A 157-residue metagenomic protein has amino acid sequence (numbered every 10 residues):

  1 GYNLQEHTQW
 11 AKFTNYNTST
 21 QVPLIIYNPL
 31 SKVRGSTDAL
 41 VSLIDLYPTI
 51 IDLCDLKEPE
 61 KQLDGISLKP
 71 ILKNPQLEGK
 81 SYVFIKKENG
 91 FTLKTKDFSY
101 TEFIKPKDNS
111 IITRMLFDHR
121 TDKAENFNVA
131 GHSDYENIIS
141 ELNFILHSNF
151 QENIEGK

Functional and structural regions predicted by a protein language model:
G1-K32, S42: Histidine-centered active-site microenvironments of extracellular/periplasmic hydrolases and transferases
N3, N15, L24, S36 (+4 more regions): Conserved beta-strand positions that form and line the central face of beta-propeller blades
L4, R34-L93: Polar, surface-exposed loop/tail segments that function as active-site lids or cofactor/substrate-recognition elements
E6, I26, P70, L93-T95 (+1 more regions): Conserved hydrophobic "DFG−1" position in protein kinase catalytic cores
A11-T18, I85-G131: C-terminal, low-complexity/hydrophilic appendages and adjacent surface loops of extracellular/periplasmic anionic
N15, S36-L43, K57, K61 (+3 more regions): Aromatic-acidic/polar surface patches that form glycan- and anion
Q21, S42, L46, I51 (+2 more regions): Long, internal low-complexity/basic segments
P23-L24, L46, L68, Y100 (+2 more regions): Generic structural signal for small/hydrophobic residues in well-ordered secondary structure, especially within
